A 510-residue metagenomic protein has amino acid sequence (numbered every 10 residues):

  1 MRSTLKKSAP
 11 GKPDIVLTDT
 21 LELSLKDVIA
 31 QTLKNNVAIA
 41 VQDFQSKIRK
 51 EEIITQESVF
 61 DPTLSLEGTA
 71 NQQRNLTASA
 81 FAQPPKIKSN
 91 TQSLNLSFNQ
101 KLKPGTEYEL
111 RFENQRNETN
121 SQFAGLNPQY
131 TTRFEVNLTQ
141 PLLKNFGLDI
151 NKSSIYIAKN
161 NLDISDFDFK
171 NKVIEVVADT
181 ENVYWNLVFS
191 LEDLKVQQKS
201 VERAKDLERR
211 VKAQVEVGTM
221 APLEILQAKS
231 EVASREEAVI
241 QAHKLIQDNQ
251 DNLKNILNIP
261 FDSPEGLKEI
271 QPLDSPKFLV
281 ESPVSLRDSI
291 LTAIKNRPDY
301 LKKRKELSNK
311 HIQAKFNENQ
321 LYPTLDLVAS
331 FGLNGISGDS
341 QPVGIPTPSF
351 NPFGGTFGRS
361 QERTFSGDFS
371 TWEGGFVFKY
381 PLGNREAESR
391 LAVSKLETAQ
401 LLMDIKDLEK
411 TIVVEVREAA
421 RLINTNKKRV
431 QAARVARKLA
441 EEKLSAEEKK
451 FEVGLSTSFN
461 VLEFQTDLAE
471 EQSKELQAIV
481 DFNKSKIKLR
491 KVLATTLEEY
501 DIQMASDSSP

Functional and structural regions predicted by a protein language model:
M1, K12, R74, L253-P264 (+5 more regions): Acidic, low-complexity, intrinsically disordered peripheral segments
M1-T91, L138-S153, I157-K159, Y184 (+10 more regions): Bacterial Sec-pathway N-terminal export signals of envelope proteins
V16-T20, G68-V136, P272-S282, K315 (+3 more regions): Small/polar, glycine/serine/threonine/aspartate-rich low-complexity segments that form flexible
A40-F44, I48, E57, K103-T131 (+11 more regions): Sec/SRP-type N-terminal targeting helices
D166-S289, L422, N426, A446-K449 (+3 more regions): Periplasmic alpha-helical coiled-coil/stalk elements that build and connect Gram-negative outer-membrane
S190, A204, K303, K310 (+5 more regions): Generic beta-strand/beta-sheet core signal
A436-K486: C-terminal structured "cap/appendage" subdomains that terminate the fold
